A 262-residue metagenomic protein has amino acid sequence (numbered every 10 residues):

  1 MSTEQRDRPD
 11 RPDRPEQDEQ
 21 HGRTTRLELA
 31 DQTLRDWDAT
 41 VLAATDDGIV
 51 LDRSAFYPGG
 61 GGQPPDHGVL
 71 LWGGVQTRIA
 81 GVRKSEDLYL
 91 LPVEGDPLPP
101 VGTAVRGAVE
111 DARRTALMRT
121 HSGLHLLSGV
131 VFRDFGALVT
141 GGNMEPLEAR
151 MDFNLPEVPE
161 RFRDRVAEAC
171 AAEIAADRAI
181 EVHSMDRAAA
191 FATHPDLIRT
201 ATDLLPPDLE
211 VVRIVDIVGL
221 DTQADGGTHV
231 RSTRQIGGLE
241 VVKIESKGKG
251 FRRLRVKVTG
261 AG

Functional and structural regions predicted by a protein language model:
M1-G262: Active-/binding-site microenvironments in catalytic and ligand-binding cores
